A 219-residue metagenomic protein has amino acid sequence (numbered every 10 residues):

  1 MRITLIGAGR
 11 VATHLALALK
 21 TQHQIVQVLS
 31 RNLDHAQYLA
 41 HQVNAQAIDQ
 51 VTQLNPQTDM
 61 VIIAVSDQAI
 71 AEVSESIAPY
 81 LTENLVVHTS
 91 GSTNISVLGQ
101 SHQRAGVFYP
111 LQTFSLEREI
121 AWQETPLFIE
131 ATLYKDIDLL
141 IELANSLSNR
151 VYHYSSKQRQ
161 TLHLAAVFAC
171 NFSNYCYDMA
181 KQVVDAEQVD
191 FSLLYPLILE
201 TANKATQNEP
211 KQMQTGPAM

Functional and structural regions predicted by a protein language model:
M1-I3, Q22, S96, L116-E119 (+1 more regions): Localized chelating/binding microdomains that coordinate divalent metal ions or stabilize phosphate-bearing
M1-Q50: NAD(P)+-binding Rossmann beta1-loop-alpha1 motif at the extreme N-terminus of oxidoreductases
I3, I25-V26, A45, N84 (+3 more regions): Hydrophobic anchor at the start of a short beta-strand that flanks the dinucleotide cofactor-binding loop
I3-L5, I63, I129: Hydrophobic Val/Ile/Leu positions in short beta-strands of Rossmann-like dinucleotide-binding domains
L33, Y38-E119: Rossmann-like NAD(P)(H) cofactor-binding subdomain of soluble oxidoreductases
H35, L39-Q42, E119-A165, A169-T206: Internal alpha-helical scaffold of NAD(P)-dependent oxidoreductase catalytic cores
Q212-M219: C-terminal active-site/capping subdomain that shapes the small-molecule cofactor and substrate pocket of enzyme
